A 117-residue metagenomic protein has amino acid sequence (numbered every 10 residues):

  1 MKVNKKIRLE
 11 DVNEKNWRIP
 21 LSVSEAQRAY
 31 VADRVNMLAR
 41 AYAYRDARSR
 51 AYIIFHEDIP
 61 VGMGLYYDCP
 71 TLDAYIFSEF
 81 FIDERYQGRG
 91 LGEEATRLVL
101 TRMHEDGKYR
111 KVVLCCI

Functional and structural regions predicted by a protein language model:
K2-S78, D83-R85, T96-L98, R102 (+1 more regions): Acetyl-CoA-dependent GNAT
I82, C116-I117: Aromatic-flanked redox-active Cys/Sec active sites in thiol-based oxidoreductases, especially the WC-centered
G88-E93: Glycine-rich acyl-CoA binding loop
E105-C116: Conserved GNAT acetyl-CoA-binding A-motif
